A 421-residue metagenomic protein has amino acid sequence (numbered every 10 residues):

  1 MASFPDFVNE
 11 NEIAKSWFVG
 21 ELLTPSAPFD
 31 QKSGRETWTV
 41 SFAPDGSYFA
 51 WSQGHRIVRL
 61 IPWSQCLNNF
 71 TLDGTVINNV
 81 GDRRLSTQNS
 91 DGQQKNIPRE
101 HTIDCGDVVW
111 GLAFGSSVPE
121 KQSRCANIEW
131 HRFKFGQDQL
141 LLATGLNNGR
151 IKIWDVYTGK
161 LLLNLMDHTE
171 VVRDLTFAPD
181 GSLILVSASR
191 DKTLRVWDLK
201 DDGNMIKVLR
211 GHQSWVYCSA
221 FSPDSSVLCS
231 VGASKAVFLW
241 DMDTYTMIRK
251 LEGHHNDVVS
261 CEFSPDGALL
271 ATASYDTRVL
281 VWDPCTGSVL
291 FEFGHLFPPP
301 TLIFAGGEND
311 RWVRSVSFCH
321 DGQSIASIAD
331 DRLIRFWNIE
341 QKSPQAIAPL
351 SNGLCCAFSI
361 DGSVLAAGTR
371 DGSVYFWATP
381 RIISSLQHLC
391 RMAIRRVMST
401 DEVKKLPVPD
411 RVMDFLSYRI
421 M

Functional and structural regions predicted by a protein language model:
M1-T39, S52, S64-T102, V108 (+2 more regions): Intrinsically disordered, low-complexity acidic/Ser/Thr/Pro-rich linker and tail segments in large eukaryotic scaffolds
F29-T37, I103-V109, M166-V172, R210-V216 (+3 more regions): WD40/WD-repeat beta-propeller blade N-cap
E36, D45, V108, D138 (+13 more regions): WD40/WD-repeat beta-propeller blade-loop signature
S41-G46, F114-V118, F133-Q139, T176-S182 (+4 more regions): Loop/turn segments within WD40 beta-propeller blades
F49, L142, I184-L185, L228 (+3 more regions): Hydrophobic beta-strand positions that form the internal "hydrophobic ladder" of WD40/Gbeta-like beta-propeller blades
S52-H55, G145-N148, S187-D191, V231-S234 (+3 more regions): Conserved strand-to-loop turn within each blade of WD40 beta-propeller repeats
V58-W63, I151-W154, L175, L194-D198 (+4 more regions): WD40-repeat beta-propellers
D361-V364, G368-M421: Cullin-RING E3 adaptor/co-adaptor recruitment helices
